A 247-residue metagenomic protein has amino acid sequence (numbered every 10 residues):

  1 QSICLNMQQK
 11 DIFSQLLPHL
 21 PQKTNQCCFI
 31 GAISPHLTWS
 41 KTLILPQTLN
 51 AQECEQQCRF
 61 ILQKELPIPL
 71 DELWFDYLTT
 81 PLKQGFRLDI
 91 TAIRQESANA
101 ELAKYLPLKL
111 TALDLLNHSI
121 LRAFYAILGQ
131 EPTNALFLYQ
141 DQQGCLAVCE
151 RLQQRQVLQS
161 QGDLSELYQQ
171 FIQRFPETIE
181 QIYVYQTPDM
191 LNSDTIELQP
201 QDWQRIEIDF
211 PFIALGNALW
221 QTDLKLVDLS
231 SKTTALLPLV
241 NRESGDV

Functional and structural regions predicted by a protein language model:
Q1-V247: Hydrophobic/aromatic-enriched cytosolic interaction surfaces used to assemble or bind macromolecules
